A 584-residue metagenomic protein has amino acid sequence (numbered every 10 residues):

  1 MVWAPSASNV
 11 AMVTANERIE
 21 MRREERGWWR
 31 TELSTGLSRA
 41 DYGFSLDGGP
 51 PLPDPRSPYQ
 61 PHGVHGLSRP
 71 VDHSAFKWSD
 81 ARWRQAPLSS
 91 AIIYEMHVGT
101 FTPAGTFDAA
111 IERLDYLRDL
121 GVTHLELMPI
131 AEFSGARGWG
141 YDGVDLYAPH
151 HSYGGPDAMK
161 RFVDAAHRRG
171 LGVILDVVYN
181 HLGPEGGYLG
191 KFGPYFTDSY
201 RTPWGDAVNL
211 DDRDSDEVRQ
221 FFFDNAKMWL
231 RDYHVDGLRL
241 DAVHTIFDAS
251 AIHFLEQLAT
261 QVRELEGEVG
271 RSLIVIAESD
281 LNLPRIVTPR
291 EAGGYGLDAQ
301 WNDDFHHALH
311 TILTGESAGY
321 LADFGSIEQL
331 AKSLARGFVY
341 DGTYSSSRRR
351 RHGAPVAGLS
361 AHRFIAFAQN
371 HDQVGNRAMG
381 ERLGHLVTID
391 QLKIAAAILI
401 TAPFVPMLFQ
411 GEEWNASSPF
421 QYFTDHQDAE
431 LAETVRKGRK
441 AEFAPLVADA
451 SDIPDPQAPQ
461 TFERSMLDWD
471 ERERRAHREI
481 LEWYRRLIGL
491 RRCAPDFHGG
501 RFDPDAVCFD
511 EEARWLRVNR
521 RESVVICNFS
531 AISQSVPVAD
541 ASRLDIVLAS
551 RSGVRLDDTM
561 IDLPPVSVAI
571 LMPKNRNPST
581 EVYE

Functional and structural regions predicted by a protein language model:
V2, E522-F529: Short, well-ordered beta-strand segments enriched in hydrophobic/aromatic residues
W3-N9, S530-I532, D540-S542: Short proline/glycine-enriched turn/loop motifs at strand-loop junctions of beta-rich domains
R18-E95, T100-G105, Y116, E430-E433: The feature marks proteins involved in alpha-glucan
S38-R39, D557-E581: C-terminal beta-strand-rich structural cap/linker in extracellular carbohydrate-active enzymes
L46-A81, R169, G187-P203, Y320-R349 (+1 more regions): Core domains of carbohydrate- and sulfate-ester-processing enzymes
A81-L88, H97-E268, I274, I286: Substrate-binding/active-site clefts of carbohydrate-active enzymes
L255, A259-A448: Conserved alpha/beta catalytic core and glycan-binding cleft of carbohydrate-active enzymes
R336-G353, L408-F409, W414-F423, K437 (+1 more regions): Glycan-recognition and catalytic regions of carbohydrate-active enzymes
